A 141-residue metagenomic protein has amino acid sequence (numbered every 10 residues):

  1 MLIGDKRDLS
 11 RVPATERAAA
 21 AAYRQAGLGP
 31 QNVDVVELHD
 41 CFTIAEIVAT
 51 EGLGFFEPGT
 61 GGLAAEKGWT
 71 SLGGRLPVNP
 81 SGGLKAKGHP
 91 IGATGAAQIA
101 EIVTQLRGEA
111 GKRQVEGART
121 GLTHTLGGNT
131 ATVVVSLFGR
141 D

Functional and structural regions predicted by a protein language model:
M1-D141: Claisen-condensing/thiolase-fold acyl-transfer catalytic domains that form or cleave C-C bonds in fatty acid
